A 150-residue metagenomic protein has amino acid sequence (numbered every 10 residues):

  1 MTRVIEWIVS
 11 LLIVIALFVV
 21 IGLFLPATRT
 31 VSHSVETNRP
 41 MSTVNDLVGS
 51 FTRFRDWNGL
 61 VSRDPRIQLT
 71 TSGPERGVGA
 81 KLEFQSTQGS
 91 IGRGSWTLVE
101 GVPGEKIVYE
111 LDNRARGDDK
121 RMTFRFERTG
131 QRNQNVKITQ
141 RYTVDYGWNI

Functional and structural regions predicted by a protein language model:
T2, T28, E110-I150: Beta-strand/loop substructures that line and gate deep hydrophobic ligand-binding cavities in soluble
T2-L23, G92-Y109: Amphipathic repeat-derived elements
E6-E75: Hydrophobic ligand-binding cavity/cleft-lining segments
T28-E36, R66, K81, R93 (+3 more regions): Intrinsic-disorder/low-complexity, polar/charged segments enriched in Ser/Thr/Lys/Arg/Asp/Glu/Gln
T43-F54, L82, L98, Y109 (+1 more regions): Hydrophobic pocket/interface hotspot
S50-F54, L60-V61, S72-G73, G104-E105 (+3 more regions): Extended interaction regions within the primary functional domain
W57-L60, F84, Q140: Tryptophan-centered motif/residue detector
V78-R132: Structured, soluble extracytoplasmic/luminal domains of envelope-associated proteins
